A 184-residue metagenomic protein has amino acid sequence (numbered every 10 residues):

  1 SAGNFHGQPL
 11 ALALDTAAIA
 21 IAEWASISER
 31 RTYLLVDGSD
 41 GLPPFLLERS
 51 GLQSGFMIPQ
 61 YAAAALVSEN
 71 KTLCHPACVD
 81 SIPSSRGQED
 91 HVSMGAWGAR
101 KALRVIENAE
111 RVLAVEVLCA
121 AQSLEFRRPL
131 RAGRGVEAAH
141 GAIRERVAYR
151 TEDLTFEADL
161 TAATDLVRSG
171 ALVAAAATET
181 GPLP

Functional and structural regions predicted by a protein language model:
S1-P184: C-terminal auxiliary extensions adjacent to catalytic cores
